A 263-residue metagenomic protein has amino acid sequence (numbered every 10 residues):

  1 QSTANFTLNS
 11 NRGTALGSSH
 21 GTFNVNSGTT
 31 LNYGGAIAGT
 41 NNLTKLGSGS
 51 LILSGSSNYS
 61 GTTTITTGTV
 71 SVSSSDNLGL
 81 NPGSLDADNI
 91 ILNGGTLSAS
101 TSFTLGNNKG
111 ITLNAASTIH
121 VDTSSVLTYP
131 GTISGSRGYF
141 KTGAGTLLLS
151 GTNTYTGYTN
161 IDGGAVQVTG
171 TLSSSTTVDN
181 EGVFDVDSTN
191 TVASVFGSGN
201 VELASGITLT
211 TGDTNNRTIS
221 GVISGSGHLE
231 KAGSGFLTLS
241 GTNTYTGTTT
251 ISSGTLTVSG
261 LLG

Functional and structural regions predicted by a protein language model:
Q1-L31, A38-I52, S60-L127, S134-L148 (+3 more regions): Beta-strand repeat architectures
